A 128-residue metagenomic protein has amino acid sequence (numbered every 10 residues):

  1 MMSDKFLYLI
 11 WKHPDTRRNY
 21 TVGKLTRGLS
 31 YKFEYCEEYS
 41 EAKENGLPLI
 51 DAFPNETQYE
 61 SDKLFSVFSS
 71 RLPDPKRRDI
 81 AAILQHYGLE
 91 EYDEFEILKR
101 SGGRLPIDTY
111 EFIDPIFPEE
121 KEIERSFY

Functional and structural regions predicted by a protein language model:
M1-Y128: Phosphate/dinucleotide-binding and metal-coordinating scaffold of catalytic cores in nucleotide-dependent enzymes
